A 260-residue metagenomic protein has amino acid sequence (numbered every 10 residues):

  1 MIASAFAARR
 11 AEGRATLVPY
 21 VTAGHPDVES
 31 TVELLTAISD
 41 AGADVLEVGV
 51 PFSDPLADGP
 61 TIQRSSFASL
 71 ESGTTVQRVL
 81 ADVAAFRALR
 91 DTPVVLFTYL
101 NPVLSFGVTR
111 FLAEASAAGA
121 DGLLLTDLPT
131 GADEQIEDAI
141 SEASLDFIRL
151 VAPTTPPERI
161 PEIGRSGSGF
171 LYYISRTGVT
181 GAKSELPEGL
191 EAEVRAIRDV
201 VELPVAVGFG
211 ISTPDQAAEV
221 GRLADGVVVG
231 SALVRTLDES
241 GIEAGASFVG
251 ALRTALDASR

Functional and structural regions predicted by a protein language model:
M1-V18, D82-A88, D257-R260: N-terminal amphipathic alpha-helix/helix-capping segment at the start of soluble metabolic enzymes
E12-V18, L89-Y99, I140-V151, R198-G210 (+1 more regions): Short beta-strand/loop segments at the ligand-binding rim of alpha/beta enzyme cores
V28-S39, T155-R165, V207, I211-V227: Catalytic cores of alpha/beta
L34, S39-A41, V45, V50 (+2 more regions): Active-site beta->alpha loop and helix N-cap motifs at the rims of alpha/beta catalytic domains
A43-S53, A118-L124, L128-A132, L171-G181 (+2 more regions): Glycine-rich phosphate-binding active-site loops on the catalytic face of alpha/beta enzymes
A57-S66, A232-R260: C-terminal helical cap(s) of enzyme catalytic domains, especially alpha/beta-barrels
I62, L70-S72, L150, I160-R195 (+1 more regions): Glycine/Thr-rich beta-alpha phosphate-binding loop at enzyme active sites
E71-T74, T98, G119-A132, D146-T155 (+3 more regions): Catalytic beta/alpha-barrel core
